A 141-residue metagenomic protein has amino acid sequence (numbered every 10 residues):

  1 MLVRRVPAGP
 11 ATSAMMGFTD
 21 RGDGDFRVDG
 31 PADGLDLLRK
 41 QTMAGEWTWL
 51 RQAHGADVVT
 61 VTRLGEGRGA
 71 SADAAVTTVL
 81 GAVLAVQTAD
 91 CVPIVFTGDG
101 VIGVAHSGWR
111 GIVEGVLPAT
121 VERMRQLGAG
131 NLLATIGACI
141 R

Functional and structural regions predicted by a protein language model:
M1-R141: Active-site microenvironment for binding and transforming phosphate-containing groups
